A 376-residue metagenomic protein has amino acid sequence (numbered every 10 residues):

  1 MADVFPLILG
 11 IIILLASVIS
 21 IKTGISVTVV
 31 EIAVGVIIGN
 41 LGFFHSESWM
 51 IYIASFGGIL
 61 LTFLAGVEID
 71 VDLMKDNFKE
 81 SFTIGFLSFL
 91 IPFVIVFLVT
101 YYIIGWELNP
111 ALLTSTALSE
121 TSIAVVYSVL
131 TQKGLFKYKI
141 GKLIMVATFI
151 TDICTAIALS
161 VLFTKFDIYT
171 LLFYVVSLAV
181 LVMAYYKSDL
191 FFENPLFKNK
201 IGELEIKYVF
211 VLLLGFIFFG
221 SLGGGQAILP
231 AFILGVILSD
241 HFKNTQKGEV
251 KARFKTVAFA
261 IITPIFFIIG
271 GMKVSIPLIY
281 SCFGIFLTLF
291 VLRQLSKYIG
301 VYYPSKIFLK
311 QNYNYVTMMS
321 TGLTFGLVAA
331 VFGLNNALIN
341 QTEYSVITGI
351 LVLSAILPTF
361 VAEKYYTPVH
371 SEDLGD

Functional and structural regions predicted by a protein language model:
M1-I8, E47-F63, E107-T121, T170-V182 (+3 more regions): Structural signature of hydrophobic alpha-helical transmembrane segments
D3-L9, T28-A33, L87-I91, A147-C154 (+3 more regions): Short hydrophobic alpha-helical membrane-embedded segments
L9, I13-V18, I32, V36 (+13 more regions): Transmembrane alpha-helical segments of multi-pass membrane transport proteins and ion-pumping complexes
I19-T23, V36-E80, P195-E205, V209-T288 (+1 more regions): Membrane-interface junctions of multi-pass transporters
F82-K133, S281-V369: Transmembrane alpha-helices that form the ion-translocation and gating core of multi-pass ion transport proteins
V94-T100, D152-F163, L213-Q226, I265-I279 (+1 more regions): Hydrophobic alpha-helical transmembrane segments in multi-pass integral membrane proteins
Y101-S115, V125-T170: Membrane-interface helix-loop-helix junctions at boundaries between adjacent transmembrane segments
F136-I150, L171-L172, G248-V250, N312-V316 (+1 more regions): Membrane-interface alpha-helices at helix entry/exit sites of multi-pass transporters
